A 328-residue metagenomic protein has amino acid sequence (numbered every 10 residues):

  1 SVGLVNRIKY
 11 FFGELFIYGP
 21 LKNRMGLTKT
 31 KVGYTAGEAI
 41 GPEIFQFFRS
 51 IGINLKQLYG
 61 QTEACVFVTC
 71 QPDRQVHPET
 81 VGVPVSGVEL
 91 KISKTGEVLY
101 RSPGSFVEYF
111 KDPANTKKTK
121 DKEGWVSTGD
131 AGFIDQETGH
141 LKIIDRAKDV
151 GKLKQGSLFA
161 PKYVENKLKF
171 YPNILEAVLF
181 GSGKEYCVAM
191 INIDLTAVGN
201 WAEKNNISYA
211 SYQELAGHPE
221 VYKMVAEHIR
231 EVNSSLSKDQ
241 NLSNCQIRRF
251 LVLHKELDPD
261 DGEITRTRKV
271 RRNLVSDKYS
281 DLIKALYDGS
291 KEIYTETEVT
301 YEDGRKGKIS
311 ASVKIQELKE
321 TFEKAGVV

Functional and structural regions predicted by a protein language model:
S1-T30, I193-L236, H254: Alpha-helical "lid/cap" subdomains adjacent to substrate-binding clefts that gate access and reposition the ligand
S1-V76, E89, L175: Gly/Ser/Thr-rich phosphate-binding loop
G60-A64, T128, L153-K154, T265: Ser/Thr-glycine-rich phosphate-binding loops at phosphate-binding pockets of nucleotides, nucleotide cofactors
P84-L153: Conserved ATP-binding/catalytic segment of the ANL
S105, H140-K169, V198-P219, S243-N244 (+2 more regions): Adenylate-forming
G129-A131, Y171-A197, L236-K238: C-terminal boundary motif of the adenylate-forming
R146, S182-Y186, C245-R248: Short Gly/Ser/Thr- and Asp/Glu-enriched loop/turn motifs at secondary-structure junctions
E176-L179, W201, E231-V327: Conserved C-terminal "lid"/linker of ANL adenylate-forming enzymes
